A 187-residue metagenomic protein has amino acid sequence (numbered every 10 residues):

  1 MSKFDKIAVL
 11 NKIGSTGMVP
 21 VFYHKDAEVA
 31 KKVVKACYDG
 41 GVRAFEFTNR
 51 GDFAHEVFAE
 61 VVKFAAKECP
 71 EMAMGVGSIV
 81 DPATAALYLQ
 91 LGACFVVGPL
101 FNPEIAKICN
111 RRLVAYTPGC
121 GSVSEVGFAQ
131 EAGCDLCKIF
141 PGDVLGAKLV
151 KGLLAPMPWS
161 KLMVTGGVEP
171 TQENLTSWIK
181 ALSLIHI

Functional and structural regions predicted by a protein language model:
M1-M74, I79-A83, L87-L91: Conserved N-terminal beta1-alpha1 strand-loop-helix module at the mouth
M18-V21, F45-F47, M74-G77, V96-V97 (+3 more regions): Hydrophobic faces of well-ordered beta-strands that scaffold small-molecule active sites in alpha/beta enzyme cores
V33-C37, V61, Y88, C109 (+3 more regions): Generic structural signal for hydrophobic
V34, Y38-A44, V123-C137: N-terminal/domain-start segments enriched in small and hydrophobic, helix-friendly residues, covering either
G41, G92, L100, L113 (+3 more regions): Conserved functional loop/turn residues at catalytic and ligand-binding sites
N49-F64, A83, G98-L113, P118 (+3 more regions): Active-site-adjacent beta->alpha loops and helix N-cap segments on the catalytic face of soluble alpha/beta enzymes
D81-L91, E125-A132, P170-S183: Catalytic cores of alpha/beta
I185-I187: Conserved small/polar residues in nucleotide/adenosyl-binding loops
